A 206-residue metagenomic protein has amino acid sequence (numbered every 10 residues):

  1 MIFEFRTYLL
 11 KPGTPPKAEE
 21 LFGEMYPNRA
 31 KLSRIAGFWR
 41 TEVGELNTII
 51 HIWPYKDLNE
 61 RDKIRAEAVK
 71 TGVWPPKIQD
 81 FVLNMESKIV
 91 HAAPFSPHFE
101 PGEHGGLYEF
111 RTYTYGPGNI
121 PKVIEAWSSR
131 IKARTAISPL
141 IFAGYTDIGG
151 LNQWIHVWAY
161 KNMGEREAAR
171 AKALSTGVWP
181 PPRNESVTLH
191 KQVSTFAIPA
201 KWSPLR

Functional and structural regions predicted by a protein language model:
M1-L58, P139-L140: The feature marks the first
I2-R6, A18-E19, R29, I49-Y55 (+6 more regions): Short, structured motif recognition centered on aromatic/hydrophobic residues
P12-T14, P54-E60, G116-N119, A159-E165: Helix N-cap motif at beta-to-alpha junctions
T14-A36, E67-V69, V73, P117-F142 (+3 more regions): Short amphipathic alpha-helical segments
R34-I50, G72-L107, S129, I137-I155 (+2 more regions): Glycine-rich beta-strand-turn "strand-cap" elements at beta-sheet edges
A92-F95, T114, I120: Short acidic/polar capping segments at secondary-structure boundaries
